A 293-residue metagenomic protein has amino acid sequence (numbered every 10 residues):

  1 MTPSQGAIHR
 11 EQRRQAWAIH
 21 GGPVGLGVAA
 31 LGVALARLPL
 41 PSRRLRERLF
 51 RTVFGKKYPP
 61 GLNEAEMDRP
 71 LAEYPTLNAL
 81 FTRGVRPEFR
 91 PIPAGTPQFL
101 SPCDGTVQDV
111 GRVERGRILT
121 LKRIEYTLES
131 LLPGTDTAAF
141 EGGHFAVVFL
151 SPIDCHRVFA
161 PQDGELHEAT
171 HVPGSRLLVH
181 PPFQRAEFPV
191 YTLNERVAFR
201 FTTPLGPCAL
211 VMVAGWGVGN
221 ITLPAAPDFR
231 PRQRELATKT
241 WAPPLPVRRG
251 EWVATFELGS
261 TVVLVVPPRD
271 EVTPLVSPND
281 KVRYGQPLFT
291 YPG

Functional and structural regions predicted by a protein language model:
M1-G293: Contiguous, well-folded functional domains in the mature portion of proteins
